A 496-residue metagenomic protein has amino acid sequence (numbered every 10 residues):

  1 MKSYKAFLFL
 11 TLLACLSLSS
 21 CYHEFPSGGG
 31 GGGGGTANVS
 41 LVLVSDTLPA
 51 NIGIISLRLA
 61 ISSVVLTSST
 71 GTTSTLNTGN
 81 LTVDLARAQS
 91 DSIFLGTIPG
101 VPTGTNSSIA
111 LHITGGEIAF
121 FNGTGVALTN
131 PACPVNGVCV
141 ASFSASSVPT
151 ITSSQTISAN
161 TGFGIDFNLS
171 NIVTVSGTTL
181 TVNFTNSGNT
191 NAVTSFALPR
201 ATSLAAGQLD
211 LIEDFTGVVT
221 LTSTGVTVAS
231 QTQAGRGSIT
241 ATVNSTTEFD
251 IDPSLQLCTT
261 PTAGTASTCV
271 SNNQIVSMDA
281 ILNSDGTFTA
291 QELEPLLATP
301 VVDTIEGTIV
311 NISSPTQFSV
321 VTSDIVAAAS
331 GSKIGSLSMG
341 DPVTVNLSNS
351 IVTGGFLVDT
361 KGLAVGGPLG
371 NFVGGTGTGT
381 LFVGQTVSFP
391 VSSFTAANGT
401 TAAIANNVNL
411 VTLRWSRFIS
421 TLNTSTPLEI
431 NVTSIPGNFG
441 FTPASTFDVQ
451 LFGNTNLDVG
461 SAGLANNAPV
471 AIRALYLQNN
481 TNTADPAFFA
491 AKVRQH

Functional and structural regions predicted by a protein language model:
M1-F9: Bacterial N-terminal signal peptides that target proteins for export
S17-S20: C-terminal motif of bacterial Sec signal peptides marking the signal peptidase cleavage site
Y22-I309, S314-P315, I325, N346 (+4 more regions): A short, solvent-exposed, low-complexity linear motif enriched for acidic/polar residues with Pro/Gly/Ser/Thr
T222-S230, S314-D324, A329-S332, T426-I435: Short aromatic-glycine-enriched beta-strand elements
G235-T246, V326-N349, G437-G453: A short macromolecule-binding patch
F318, L413-S461: Intrinsically disordered, low-complexity segments enriched in Gly and acidic/Ser/Thr residues that form flexible
G463-A474, N482-A487: C-terminal interaction modules of eukaryotic adaptor/scaffold proteins
